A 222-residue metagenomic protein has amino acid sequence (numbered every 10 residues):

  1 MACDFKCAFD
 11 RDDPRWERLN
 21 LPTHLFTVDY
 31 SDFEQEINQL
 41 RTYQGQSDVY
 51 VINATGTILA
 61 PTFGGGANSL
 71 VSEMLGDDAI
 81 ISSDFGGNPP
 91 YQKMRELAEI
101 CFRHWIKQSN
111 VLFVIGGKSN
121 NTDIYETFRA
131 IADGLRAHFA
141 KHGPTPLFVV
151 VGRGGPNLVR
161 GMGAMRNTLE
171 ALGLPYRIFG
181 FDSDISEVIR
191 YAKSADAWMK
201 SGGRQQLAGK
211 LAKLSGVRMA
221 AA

Functional and structural regions predicted by a protein language model:
M1-V111, R136-A140, G161-A222: ATP-dependent carboxylate/acyl-activation modules
T62, I115-G116, G152: Short beta-strand segments
Y91, K118-D123, G154-V159: Short, small-residue-enriched loops and turns at beta-alpha junctions that line or gate enzyme active sites
L97, T127-D133: Charged helix-capping and loop-helix junction motifs
I106-T122: Short, glycine-/small-residue-enriched flexible loop/hinge segments at domain edges that mediate gating
N121-E126, M219-A222: Electropositive, surface-exposed helix/loop patches at the edges of structured domains that serve as adaptable
P146-R153: Short internal beta-strands
